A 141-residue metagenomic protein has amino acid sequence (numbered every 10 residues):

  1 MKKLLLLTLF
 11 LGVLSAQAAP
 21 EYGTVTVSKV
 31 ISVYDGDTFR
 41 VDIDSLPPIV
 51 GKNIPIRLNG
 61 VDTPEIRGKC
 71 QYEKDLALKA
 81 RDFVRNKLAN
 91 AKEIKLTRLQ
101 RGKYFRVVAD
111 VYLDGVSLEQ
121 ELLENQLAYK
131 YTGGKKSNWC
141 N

Functional and structural regions predicted by a protein language model:
K2-L5, S15-N141: Small beta-barrel nucleic-acid-binding modules, primarily SNase/OB-fold domains and secondarily Tudor-like barrels
L11-G12: Repetitive helical segments and hydrophobic/amphipathic motifs
